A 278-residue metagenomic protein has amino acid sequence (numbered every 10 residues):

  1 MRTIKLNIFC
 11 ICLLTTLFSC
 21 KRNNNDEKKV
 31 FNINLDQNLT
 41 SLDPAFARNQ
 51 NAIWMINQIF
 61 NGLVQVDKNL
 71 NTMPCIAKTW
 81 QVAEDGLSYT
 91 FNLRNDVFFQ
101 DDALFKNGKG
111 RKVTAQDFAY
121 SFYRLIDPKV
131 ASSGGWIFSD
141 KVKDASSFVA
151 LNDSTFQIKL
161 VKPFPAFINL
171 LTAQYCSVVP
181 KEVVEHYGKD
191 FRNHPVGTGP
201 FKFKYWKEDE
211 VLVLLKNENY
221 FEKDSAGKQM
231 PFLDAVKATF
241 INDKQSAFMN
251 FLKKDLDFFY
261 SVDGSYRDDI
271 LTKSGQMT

Functional and structural regions predicted by a protein language model:
T16-S19: C-terminal motif of bacterial Sec signal peptides marking the signal peptidase cleavage site
K21-N23: Bacterial signal peptide processing site
K29-T40, K78, S88-N92, F118-S121 (+4 more regions): Short, well-ordered beta-strand elements
N34-E84, Y123, V130, V196: N-terminal lobe/hinge region of extracytoplasmic solute-binding protein
K78-V130, A247-N250: Aromatic- and charge-enriched surface segment that lines or borders ligand/interaction sites
Q81, D117, V130-K181, K207: Surface-exposed binding/hinge segments that line and control ligand-binding clefts or catalytic entry sites
Q100, K159-S177, R192-S246, R267-T278: Aromatic-rich, solvent-exposed beta-strand/loop patch
F118, S154-F156, A247, L252-S261: Alpha-to-beta junction loops
